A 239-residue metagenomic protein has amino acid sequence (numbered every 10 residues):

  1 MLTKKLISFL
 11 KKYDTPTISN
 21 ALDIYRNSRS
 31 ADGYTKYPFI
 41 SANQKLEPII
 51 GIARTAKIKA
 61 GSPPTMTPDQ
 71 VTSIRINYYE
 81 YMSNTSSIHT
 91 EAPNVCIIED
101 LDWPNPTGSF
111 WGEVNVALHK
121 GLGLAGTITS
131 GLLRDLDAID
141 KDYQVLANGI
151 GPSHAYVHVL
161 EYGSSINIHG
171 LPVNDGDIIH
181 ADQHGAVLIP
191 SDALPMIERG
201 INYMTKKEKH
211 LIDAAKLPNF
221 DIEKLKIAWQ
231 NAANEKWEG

Functional and structural regions predicted by a protein language model:
L2-Y79: N-terminal low-complexity or amphipathic/hydrophobic leaders
K5-D14, N20, R199-I201, W229-G239: Long, charged alpha-helical interface segments
L22, H119, D177-I179: Buried hydrophobic positions in well-ordered alpha/beta secondary-structure cores of metabolic enzymes
R29-A31, I52-T55, N94-I97, L124-I128 (+4 more regions): Structural motif
S86-S130: Extracellular/luminal Protease-associated
T129-S130, D135-A181: A contiguous pocket-lining binding segment that forms or flanks enzyme active sites
I178-P218: A hydrophobic, small-residue-rich beta->alpha segment in the mid-to-C-terminal subdomain of diverse proteins
H210-G239: Glycine- and charge-enriched low-complexity intrinsically disordered segments
